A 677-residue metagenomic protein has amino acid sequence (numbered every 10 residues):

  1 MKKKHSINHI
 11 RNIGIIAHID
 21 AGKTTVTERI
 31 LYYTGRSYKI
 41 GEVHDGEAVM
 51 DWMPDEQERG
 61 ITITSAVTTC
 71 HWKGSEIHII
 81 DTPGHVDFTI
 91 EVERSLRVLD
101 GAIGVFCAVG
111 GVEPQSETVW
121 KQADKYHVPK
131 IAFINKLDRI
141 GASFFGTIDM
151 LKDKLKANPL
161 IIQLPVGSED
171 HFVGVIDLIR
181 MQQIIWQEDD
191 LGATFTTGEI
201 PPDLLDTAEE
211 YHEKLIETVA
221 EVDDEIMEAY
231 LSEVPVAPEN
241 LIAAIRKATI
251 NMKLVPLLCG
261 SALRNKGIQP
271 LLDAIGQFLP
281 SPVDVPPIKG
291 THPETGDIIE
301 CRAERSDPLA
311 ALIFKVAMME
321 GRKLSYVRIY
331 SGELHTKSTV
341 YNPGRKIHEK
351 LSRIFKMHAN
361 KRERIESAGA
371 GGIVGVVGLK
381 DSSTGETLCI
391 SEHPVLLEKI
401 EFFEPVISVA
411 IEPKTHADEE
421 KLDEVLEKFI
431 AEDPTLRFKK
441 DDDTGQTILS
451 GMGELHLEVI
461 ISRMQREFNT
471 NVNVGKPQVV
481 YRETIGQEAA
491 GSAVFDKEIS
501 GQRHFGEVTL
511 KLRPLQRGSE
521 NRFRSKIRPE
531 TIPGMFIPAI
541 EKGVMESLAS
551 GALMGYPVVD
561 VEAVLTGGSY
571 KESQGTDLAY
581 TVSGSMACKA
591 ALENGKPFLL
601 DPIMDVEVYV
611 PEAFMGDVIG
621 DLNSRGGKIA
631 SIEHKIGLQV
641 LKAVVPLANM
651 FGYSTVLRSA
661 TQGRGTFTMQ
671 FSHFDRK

Functional and structural regions predicted by a protein language model:
M1-K677: Structural and coupling elements of P-loop NTPases
